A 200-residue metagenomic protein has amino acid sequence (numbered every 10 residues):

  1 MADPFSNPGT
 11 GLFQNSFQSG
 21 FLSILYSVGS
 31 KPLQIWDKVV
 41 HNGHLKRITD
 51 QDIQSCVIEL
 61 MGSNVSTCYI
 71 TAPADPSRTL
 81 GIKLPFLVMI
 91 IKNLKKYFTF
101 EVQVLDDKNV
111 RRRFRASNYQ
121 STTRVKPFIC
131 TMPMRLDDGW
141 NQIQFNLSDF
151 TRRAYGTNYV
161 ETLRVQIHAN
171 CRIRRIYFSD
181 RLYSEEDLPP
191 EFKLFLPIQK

Functional and structural regions predicted by a protein language model:
M1-K200: Beta-rich carbohydrate-recognition modules and glycan-binding surfaces
